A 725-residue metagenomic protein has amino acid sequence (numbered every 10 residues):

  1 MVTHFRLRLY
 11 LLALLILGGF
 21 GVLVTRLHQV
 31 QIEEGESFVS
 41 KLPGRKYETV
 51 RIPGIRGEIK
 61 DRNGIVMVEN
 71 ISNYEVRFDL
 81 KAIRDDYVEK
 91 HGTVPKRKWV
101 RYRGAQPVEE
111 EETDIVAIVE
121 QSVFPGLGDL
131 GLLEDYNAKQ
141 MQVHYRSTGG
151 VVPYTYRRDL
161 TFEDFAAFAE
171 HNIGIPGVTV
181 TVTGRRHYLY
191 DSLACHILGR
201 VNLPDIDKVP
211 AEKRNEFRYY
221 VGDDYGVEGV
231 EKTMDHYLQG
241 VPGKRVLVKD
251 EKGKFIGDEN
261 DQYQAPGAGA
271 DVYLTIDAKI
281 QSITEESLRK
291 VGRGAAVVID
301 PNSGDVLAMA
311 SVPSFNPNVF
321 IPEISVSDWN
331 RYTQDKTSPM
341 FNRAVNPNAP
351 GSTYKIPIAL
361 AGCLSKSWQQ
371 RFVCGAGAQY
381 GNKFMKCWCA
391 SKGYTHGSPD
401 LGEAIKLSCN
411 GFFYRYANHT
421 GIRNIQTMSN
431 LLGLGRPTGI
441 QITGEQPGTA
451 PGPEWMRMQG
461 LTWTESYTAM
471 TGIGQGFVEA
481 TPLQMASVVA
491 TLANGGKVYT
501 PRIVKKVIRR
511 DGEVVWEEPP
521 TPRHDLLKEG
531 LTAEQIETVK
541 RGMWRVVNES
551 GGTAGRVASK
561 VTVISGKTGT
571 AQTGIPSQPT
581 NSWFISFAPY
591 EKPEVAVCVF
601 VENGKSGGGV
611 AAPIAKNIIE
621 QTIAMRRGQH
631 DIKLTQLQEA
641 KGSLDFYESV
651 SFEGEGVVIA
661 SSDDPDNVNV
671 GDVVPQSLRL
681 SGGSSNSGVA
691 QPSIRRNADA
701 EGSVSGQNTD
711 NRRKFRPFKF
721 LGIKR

Functional and structural regions predicted by a protein language model:
M1-V326, Q370, R423-G433, E479 (+4 more regions): Periplasmic/cell-envelope proteins involved in peptidoglycan metabolism and beta-lactam response
V68, K249-P266, P301-T353, P357-V599 (+6 more regions): Beta-lactam-recognizing serine transpeptidase/beta-lactamase-like catalytic domain environment
Q636-G642: Post-kinase regulatory C-tail/linker adjacent to protein kinase catalytic domains
